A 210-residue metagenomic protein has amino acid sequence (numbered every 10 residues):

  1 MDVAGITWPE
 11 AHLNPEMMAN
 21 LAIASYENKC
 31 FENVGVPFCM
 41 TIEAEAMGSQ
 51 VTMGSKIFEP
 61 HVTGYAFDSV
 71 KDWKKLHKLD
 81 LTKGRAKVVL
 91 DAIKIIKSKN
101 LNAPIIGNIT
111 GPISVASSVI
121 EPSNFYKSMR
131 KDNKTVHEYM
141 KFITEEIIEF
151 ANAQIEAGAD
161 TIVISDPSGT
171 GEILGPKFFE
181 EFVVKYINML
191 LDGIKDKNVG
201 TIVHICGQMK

Functional and structural regions predicted by a protein language model:
M1, E32, E59, D80-K210: Active-site loop segments of alpha/beta catalytic cores
M1-S55, D91, I95, E138 (+1 more regions): N-terminal basic, low-complexity leaders that serve as flexible interaction/assembly modules and, when applicable, as
M1-W8, G48-Q50, V70-W73, P112 (+2 more regions): Generic secondary-structure boundary/loop-capping signal
P9-L13, H61-G64, L76-K87: Short coil/turn segments at secondary-structure boundaries
L21-A24, Y65-V70, T135-M140, G193-K195: Short C-terminal domain-edge/linker segments immediately following a structured domain
M40-L79, I95, N102: A contiguous, low-structure linker/loop signature
